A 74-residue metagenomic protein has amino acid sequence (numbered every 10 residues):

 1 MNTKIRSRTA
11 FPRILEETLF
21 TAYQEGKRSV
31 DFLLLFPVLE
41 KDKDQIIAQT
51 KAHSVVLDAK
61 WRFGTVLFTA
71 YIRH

Functional and structural regions predicted by a protein language model:
M1-L34: An N-terminal amphipathic alpha-helical segment
Q24-W61: Acidic, low-complexity, intrinsically disordered interaction modules
V56-H74: C-terminal edge-of-domain segments
